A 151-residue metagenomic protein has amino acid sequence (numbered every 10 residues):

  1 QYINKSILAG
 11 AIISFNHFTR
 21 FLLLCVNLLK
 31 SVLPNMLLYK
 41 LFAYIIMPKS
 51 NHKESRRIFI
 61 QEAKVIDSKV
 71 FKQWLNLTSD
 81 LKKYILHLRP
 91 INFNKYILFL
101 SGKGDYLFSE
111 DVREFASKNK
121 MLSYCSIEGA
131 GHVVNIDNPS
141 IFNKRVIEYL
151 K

Functional and structural regions predicted by a protein language model:
Y2-L33: Flexible "cap/lid" loop of the alpha/beta hydrolase fold
H17-T19, M36-I91: Conserved alpha/beta-hydrolase catalytic His-Asp/Glu region
L88-N94, S117-N119: Short, conserved loop/helix-junction motifs that constitute active-site signature segments in enzyme catalytic cores
N92-F93, F99-S101: Short beta-strand/loop motif that positions the catalytic acidic residue of the alpha/beta-hydrolase fold
Y106-V112: Conserved alpha/beta-hydrolase "acid-adjacent" motif
S117-V133: Catalytic histidine neighborhood in serine/cysteine hydrolases with alpha/beta-hydrolase-type architecture
A130-N143: Catalytic histidine-centered segment of alpha/beta-hydrolase-like enzymes
R145-Y149: C-terminal alpha-helix
